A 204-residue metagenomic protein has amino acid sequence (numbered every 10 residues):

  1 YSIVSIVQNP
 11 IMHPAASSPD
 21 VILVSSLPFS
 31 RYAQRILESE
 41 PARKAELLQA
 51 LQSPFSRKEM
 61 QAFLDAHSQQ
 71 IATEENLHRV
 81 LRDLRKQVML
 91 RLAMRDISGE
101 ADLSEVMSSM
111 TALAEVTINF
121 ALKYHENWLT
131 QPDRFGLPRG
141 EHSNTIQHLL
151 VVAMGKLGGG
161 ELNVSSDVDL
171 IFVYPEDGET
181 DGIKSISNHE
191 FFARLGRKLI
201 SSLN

Functional and structural regions predicted by a protein language model:
Y1-N204: Non-catalytic regulatory/linker segments of enzymes
